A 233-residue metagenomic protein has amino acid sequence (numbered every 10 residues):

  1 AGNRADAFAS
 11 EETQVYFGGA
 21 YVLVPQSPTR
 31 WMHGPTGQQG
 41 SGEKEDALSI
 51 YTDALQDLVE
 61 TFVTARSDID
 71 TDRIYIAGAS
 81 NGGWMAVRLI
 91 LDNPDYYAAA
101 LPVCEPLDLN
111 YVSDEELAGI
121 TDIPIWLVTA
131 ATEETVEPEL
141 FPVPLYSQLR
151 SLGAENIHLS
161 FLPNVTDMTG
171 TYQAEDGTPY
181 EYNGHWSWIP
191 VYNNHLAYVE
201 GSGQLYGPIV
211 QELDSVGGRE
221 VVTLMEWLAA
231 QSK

Functional and structural regions predicted by a protein language model:
A1-D53: Active-site machinery of serine-nucleophile hydrolases
F17-A20, G119-I125: Short, proline-enriched alpha-helix->beta-strand connector loops that line the catalytic pocket of alpha/beta-hydrolase
P25-Q26, A77, V103-C104, V128 (+1 more regions): Alpha/beta-hydrolase-fold catalytic nucleophile elbow
W31-P35, G83-V87, D108-D114, E134-P142 (+1 more regions): Extracytoplasmic/secreted cell-surface and envelope-processing proteins
T36-S80: Gly/Ser-rich "nucleophile elbow"/oxyanion-hole loop immediately N-terminal to the catalytic nucleophile in hydrolases
Y51-L58, G82-A86, N93, F141-L145 (+1 more regions): Stable alpha-helical elements in mature extracytoplasmic
T64-G119: Primarily recognizes the serine-hydrolase "nucleophile elbow" in alpha/beta-hydrolase and SGNH/GDSL folds
V128, T132-E134, L140-Y146, R150-K233: C-terminal catalytic histidine-bearing segment of alpha/beta-hydrolase fold enzymes
